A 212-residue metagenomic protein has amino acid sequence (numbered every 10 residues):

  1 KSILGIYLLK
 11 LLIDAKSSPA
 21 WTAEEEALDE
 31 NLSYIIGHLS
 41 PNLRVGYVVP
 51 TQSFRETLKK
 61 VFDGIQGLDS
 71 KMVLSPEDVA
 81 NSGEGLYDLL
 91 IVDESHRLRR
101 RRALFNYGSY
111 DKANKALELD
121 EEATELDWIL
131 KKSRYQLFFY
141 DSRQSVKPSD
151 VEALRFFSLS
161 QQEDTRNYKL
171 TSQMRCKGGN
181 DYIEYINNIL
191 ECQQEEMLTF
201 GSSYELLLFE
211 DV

Functional and structural regions predicted by a protein language model:
I3-L4, L8: Hydrophobic positions on the alpha1 helix immediately C-terminal to the Walker A/P-loop
I13-A23, A27, L32, I36-G37 (+4 more regions): Conserved helicase motor core of SF1/SF2 NTP-dependent helicases
P41-L90: Inter-Walker segment of RecA-like/P-loop motor cores
